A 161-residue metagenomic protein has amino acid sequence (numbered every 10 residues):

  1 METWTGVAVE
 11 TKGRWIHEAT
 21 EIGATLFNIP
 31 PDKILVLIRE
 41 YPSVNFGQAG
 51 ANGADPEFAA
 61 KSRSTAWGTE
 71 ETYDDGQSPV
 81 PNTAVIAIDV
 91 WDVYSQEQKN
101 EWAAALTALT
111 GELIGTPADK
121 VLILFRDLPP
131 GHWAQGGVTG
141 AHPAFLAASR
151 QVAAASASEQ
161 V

Functional and structural regions predicted by a protein language model:
M1-V161: A domain-level signal for the structural core that forms small-molecule/cofactor-binding pockets and catalytic centers
